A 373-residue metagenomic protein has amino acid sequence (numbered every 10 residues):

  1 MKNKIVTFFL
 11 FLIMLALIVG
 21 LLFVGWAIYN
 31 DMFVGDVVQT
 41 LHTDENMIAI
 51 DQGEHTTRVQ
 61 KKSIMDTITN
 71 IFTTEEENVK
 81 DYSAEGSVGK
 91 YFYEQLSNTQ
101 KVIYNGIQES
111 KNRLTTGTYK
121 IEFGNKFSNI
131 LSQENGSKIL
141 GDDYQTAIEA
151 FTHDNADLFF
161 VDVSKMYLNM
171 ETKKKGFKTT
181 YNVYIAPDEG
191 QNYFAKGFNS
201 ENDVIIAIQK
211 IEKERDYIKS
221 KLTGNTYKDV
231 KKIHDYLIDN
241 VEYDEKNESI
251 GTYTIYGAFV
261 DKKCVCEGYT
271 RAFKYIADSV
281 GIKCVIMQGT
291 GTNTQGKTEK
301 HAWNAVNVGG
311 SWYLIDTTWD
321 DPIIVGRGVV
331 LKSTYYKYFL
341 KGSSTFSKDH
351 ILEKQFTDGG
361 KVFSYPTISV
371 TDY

Functional and structural regions predicted by a protein language model:
K2-A16, G20-G224, F346-Y373: N-terminal accessory/pre-domain segments preceding catalytic cores
D142, T146, A150-D157, K246-S249 (+4 more regions): Mature secreted bioactive peptide module from preproproteins
T179-V183, G257, D261-K263, S311-T317: Short, well-ordered strand-loop elements centered on a beta-strand within folded domains, enriched for acidic residues
E201-A258: Secondary-structure boundary elements
V204, F259, K263-C266, K332 (+1 more regions): Flexible, glycine- and charge-enriched loops at secondary-structure boundaries
Y227-K231, E267, Y313: Short, solvent-exposed positions on alpha-helices
I250-Y253, G257-V260, C264, G268-Y275: Conserved active-site-adjacent core of cysteine acyl-enzyme catalytic domains
G268-T345: Hydrophobic/aromatic-rich core segments of domains that either
